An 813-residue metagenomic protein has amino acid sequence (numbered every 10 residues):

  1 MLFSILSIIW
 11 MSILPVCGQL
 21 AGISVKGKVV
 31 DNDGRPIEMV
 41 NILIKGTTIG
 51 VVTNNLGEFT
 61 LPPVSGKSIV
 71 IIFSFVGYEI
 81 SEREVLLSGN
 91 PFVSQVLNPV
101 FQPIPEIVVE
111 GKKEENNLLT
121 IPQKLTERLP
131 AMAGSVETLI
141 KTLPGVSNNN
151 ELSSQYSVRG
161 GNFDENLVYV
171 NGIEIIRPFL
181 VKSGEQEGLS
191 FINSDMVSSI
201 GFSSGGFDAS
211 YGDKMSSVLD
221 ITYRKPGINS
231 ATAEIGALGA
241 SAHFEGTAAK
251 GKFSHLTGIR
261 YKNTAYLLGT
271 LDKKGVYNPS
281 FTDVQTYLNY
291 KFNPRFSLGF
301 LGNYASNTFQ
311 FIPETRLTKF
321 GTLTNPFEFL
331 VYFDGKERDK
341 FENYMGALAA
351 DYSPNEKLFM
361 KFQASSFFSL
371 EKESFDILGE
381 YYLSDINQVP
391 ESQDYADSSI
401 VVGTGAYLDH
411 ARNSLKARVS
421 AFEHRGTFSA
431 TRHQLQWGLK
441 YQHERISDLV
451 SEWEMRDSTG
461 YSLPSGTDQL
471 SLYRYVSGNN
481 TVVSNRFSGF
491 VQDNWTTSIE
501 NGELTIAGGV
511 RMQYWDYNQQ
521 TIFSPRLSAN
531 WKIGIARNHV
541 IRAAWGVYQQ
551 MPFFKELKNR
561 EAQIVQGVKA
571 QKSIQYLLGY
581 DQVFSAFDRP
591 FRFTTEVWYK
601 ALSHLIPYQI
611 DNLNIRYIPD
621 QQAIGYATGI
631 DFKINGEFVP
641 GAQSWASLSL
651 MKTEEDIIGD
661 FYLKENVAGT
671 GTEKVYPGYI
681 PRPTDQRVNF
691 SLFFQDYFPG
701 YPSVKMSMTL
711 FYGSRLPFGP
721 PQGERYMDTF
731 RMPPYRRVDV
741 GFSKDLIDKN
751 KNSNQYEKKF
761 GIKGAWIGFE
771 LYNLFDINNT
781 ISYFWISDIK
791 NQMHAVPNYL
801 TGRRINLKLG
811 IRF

Functional and structural regions predicted by a protein language model:
K28-D33, V40-K45, S74-E79, S88-A133 (+4 more regions): Short, acidic, small-residue-rich periplasmic hinge/interaction motif at the N-terminus of Gram-negative outer-membrane
E79, K113-F207, V218, R224: Periplasmic N-terminal accessory/gating domains of Gram-negative outer-membrane beta-barrel systems
L238-Y261, K274-P313, E337-F362, S366: Transmembrane beta-barrel wall of Gram-negative outer-membrane proteins
T264, S297-A349, F368-E391, A411-K416: Flexible loop and strand-edge segments within Gram-negative outer membrane beta-barrel domains
K361-S365, A570-E637, E655, I767-E770: Membrane-embedded beta-barrel scaffold of Gram-negative outer-membrane proteins
A417-V419, K440, Y475-K600: Structural signature of Gram-negative outer-membrane beta-barrels, strongest in the C-terminal barrel of TonB-dependent
T496-G502, Y599-A601, D620-G719: Gram-negative outer-membrane beta-barrel transporters
S644, K652, F711-P721, K744-F813: C-terminal beta-signal and adjacent terminal beta-strands/loops of Gram-negative outer-membrane beta-barrel proteins
